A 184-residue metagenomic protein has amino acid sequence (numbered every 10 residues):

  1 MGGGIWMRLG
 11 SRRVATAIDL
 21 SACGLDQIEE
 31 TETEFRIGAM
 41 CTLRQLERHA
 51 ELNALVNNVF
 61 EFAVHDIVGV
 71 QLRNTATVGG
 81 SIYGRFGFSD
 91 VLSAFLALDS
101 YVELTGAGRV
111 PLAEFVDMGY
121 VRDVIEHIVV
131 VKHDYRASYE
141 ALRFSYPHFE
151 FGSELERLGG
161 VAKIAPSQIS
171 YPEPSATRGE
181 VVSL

Functional and structural regions predicted by a protein language model:
M1-L184: C-terminal structural segment of proteins
